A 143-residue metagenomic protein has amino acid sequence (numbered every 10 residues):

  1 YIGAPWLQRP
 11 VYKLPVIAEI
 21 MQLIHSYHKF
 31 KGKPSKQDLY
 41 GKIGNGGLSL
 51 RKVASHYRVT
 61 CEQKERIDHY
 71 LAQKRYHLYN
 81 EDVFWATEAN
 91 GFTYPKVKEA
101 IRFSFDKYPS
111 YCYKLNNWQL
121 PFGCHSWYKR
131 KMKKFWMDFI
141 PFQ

Functional and structural regions predicted by a protein language model:
Y1-Y12: GT-A fold catalytic core of metal-dependent nucleotide-sugar glycosyltransferases, centered on the diacidic
Y12-K36: Charged, glycine/proline-rich intrinsically disordered loops and linkers
Y27-Q143: Catalytic core and acceptor-binding pocket of nucleotide-sugar-dependent glycosyltransferases
